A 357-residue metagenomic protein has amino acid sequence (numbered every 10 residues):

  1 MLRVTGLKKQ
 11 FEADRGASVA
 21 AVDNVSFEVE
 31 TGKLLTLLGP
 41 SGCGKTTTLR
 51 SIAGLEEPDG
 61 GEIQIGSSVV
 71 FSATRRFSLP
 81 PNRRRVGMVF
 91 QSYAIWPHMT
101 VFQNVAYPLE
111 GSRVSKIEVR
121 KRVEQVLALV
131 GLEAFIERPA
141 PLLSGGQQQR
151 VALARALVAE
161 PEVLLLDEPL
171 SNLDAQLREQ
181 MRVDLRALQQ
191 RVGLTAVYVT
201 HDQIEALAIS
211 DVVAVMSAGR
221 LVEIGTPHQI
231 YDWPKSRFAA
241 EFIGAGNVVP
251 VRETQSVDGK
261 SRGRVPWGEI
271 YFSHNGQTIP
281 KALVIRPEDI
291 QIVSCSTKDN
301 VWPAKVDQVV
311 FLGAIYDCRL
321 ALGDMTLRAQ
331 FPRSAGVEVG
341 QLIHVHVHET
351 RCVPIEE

Functional and structural regions predicted by a protein language model:
R3, E28, Q64, H344-H346: ABC ATPase nucleotide-binding domain
K9, N24-V29: Conserved A-loop
L38-P40: The feature captures the beta-strand-to-loop junction immediately N-terminal to the Walker
A53: Helix-to-loop junction immediately C-terminal to a conserved catalytic motif
G61-A73: Conserved ABC transporter NBD signature motif
R84-G87, Q91, I95-F238: ABC ATPase nucleotide-binding domains
D232, G259-V309, S334-E357: Glycine/charge-rich catalytic "coupling/switch" loops of P-loop NTPases
